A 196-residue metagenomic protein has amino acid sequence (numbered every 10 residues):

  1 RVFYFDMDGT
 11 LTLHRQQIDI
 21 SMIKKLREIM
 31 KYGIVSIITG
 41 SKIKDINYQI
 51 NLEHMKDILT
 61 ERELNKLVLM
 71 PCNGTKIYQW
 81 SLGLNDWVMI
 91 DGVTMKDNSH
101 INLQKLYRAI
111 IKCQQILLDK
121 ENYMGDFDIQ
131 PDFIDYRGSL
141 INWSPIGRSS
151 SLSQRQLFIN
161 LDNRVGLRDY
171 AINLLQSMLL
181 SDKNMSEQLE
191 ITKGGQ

Functional and structural regions predicted by a protein language model:
R1-Q16, I37, L69: Asp-based phosphoryl-transfer active-site loop
R1-Y4, S21-G33, L175-D182: A short, Lys/Arg-enriched amphipathic alpha-helix followed by its capping loop at the start of a domain
F3-D8, P71-T75, W80-L82, R137-G138 (+2 more regions): Short loop/turn segments at strand-loop or loop-helix junctions that form parts of catalytic or ligand-binding pockets
L13-I20, D169: Conserved phosphate-coordination/catalytic loops
Q17-D132: Active-site phosphate-binding/coordination module
K120-Q196: Conserved acidic, metal-coordinating active-site core of Asp-based, Mg2+-dependent phosphoryl-transfer enzymes
